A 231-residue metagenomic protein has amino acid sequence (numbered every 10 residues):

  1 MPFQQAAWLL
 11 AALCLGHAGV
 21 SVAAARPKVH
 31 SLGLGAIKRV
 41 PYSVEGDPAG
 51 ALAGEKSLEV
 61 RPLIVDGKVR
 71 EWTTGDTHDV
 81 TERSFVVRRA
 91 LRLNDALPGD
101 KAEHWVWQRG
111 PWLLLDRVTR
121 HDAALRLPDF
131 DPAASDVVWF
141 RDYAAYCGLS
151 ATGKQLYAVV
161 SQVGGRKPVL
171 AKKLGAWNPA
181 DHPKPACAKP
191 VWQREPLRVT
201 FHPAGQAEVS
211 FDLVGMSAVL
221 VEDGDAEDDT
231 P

Functional and structural regions predicted by a protein language model:
M1-L9: Bacterial N-terminal signal peptides that target proteins for export
G16-V20: N-terminal signal peptide c-region/cleavage motif recognized by signal peptidases
V22-W105: Terminal domain-start segments
R39-K68, V106-L127, L156-W177, E208-A226: Surface-exposed loop/turn elements that mediate protein-protein interactions on large endomembrane-trafficking
R70-D76, P128-W139, P179-P190: Repeated scaffold domains used in trafficking and secretory/extracellular systems, primarily beta-propellers
E82-R83, R141-D142, L197: Short coil/turn segments that connect the beta-strands within blades of beta-propeller domains
R89-L91, E103-V106, A145-T152, T200-G205: Beta-strand C-termini and the immediately following turn/loop, strongest in propeller blades
T119-G153: Mid-length scaffold segments of soluble, non-membrane domains
